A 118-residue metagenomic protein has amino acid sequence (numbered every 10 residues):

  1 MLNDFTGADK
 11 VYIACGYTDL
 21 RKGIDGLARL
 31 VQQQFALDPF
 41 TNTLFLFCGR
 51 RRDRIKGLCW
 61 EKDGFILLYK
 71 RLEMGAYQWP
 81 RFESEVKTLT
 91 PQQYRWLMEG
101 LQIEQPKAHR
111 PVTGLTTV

Functional and structural regions predicted by a protein language model:
M1-V118: Polybasic/polar functional segments that serve as interface/processing modules
